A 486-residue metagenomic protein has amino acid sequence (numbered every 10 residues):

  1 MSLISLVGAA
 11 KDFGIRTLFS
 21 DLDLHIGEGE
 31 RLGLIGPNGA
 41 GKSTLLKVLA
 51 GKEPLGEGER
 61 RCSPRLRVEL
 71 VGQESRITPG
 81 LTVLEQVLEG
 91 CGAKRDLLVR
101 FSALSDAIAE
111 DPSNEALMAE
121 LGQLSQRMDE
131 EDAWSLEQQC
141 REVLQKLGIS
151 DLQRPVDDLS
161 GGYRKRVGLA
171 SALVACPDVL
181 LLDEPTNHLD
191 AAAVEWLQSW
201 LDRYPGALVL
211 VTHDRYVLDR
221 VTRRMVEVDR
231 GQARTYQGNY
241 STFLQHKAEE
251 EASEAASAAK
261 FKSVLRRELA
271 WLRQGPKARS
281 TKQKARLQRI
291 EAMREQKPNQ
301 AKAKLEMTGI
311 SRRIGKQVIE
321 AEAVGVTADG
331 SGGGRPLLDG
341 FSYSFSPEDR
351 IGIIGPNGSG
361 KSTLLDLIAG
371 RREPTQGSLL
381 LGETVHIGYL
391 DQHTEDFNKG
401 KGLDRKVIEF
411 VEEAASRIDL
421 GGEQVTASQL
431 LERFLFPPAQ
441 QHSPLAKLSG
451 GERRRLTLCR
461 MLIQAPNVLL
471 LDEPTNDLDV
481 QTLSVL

Functional and structural regions predicted by a protein language model:
M1-A258, M307-L486: ABC ATP-binding cassette signature C-motif
H246-R289, M293-Q300: Intracellular alpha-helical coupling/juxtamembrane segments of multi-pass membrane proteins
